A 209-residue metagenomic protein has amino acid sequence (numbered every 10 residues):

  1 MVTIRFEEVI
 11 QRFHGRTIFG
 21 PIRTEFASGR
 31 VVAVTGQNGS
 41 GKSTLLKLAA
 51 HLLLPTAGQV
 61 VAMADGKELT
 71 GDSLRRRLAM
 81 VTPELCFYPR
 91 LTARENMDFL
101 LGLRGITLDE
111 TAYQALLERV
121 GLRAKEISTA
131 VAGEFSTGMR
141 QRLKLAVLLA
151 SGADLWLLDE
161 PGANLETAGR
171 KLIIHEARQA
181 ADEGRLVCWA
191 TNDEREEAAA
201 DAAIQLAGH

Functional and structural regions predicted by a protein language model:
I4, I18-P21: Conserved structural motif at the start of ABC-family nucleotide-binding domains
T35-Q37: The feature captures the beta-strand-to-loop junction immediately N-terminal to the Walker
A50: Helix-to-loop junction immediately C-terminal to a conserved catalytic motif
G58-L69, S73-L74: Conserved ABC transporter NBD signature motif
E84, R90-G105: Q-loop/switch helix immediately C-terminal to the Walker
V131-G138: Conserved ABC ATPase signature
L145: Hydrophobic anchor residue at the start of the ABC signature
D159, E166: ABC-family nucleotide-binding domains
